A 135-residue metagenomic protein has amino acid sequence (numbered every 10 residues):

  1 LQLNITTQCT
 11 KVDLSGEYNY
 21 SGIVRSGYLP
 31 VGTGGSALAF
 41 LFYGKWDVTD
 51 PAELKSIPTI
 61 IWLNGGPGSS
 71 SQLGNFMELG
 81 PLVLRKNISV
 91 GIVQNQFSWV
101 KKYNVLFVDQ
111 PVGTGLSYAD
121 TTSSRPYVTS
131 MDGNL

Functional and structural regions predicted by a protein language model:
L1-T59: Catalytic-loop region of hydrolases
S36-G133: N-terminal cap/lid subdomain of alpha/beta-hydrolase-fold enzymes
